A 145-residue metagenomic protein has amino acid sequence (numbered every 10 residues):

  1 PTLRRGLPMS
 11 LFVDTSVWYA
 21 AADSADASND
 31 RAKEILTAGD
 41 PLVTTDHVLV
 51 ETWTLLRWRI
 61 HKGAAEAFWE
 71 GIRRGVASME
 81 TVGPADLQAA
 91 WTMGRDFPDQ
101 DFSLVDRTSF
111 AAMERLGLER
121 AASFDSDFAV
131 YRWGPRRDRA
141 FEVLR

Functional and structural regions predicted by a protein language model:
P1-M9, F110, E114-R145: Acidic, PIN/NYN-like endoribonuclease modules and their adjacent C-terminal/linker elements
P1-T44, R57-E70: Short, well-structured N-terminal submotif of metal-dependent ribonuclease cores
W18, L49, F128-A129: A generic structural signal for short hydrophobic patches within well-formed alpha-helices
S24-A25, L55, M93, G134: Residue-level signal for well-ordered alpha-helical positions
T54-R57, E114: Short glycine/serine- and small hydrophobic-enriched flexible loop segments
G71-G83, W91, F97, F128-R145: Short acidic, glycine/proline-enriched helix-loop-strand junctions
S78-A121, S126: Active-site neighborhoods of divalent-metal-dependent phosphate/nucleic-acid chemistry enzymes
